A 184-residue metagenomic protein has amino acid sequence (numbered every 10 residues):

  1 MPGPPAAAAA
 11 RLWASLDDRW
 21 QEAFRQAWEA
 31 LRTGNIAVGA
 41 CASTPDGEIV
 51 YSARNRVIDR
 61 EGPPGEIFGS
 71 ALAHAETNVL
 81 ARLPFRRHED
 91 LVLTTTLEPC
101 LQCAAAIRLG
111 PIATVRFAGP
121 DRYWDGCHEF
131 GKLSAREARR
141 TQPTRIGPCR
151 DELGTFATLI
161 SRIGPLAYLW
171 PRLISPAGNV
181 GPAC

Functional and structural regions predicted by a protein language model:
M1-A30, P99, A105-C184: Zinc-dependent deaminase
R32-V38: A short helix-loop-beta-strand connector motif used in the catalytic cores of GNAT acetyltransferases and, in some
V38-G47: Short beta-strand scaffold segments in enzyme catalytic cores
V50-Y51: A structural microfeature
R56-A75: A short, polar/charged loop-to-alpha-helix boundary motif
G69-A104: Short HxH-centered metal-ligating active-site micro-motif
